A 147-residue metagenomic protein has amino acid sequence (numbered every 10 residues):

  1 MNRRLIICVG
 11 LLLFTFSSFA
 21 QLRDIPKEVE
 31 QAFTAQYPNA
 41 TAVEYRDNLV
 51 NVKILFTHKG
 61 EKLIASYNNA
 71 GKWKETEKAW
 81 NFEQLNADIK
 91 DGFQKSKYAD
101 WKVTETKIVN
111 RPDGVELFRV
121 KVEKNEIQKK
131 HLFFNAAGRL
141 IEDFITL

Functional and structural regions predicted by a protein language model:
M1-I7: Positively charged n-region of N-terminal signal peptides that target proteins for export
T15-S17: N-terminal signal peptide c-region/cleavage motif recognized by signal peptidases
A20-Q21, F33: Boundary of Sec targeting at the N-terminus
N39-Y45, K102-K107: A short linear hydrophobic-aromatic micro-motif
T41-I64, G114-L132, T146-L147: Exposed beta-strand-loop-beta-strand "reactive/processing" segments of non-cytosolic proteins
A65-T106: Mid-chain, structured segments of secreted extracytoplasmic proteins
N135-L147: Short, low-complexity, Pro/Ser/Thr/Gly-rich segments in the mature regions of secreted, periplasmic
